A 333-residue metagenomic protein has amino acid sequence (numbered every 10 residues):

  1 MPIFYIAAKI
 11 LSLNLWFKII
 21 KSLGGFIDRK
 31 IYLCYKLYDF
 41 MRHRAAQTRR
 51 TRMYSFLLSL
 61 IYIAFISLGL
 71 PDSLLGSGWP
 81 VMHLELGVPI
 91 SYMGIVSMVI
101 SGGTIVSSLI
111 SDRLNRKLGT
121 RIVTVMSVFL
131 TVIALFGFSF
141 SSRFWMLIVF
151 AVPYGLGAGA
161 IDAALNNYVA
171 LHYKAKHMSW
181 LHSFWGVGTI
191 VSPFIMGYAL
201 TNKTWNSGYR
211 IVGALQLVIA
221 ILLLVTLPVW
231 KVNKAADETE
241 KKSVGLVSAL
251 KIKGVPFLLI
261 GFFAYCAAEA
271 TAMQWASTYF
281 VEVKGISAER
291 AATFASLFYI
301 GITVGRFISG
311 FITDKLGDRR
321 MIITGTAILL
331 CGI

Functional and structural regions predicted by a protein language model:
I63-M82, A272-S277: Extracytoplasmic
S73, S101-I105, L109, I190 (+2 more regions): Residue-level signature of mid-helix packing/kink "hotspots" within the transmembrane helices of 12-pass Major
L75-G76, G254-S296: Extracytoplasmic gate region of multi-pass secondary transporters
G87, G119, F140-S142, G285 (+1 more regions): Helix-breaking motifs and short loop linkers at transmembrane-helix boundaries and internal kinks in secondary membrane
V106-S139: Conserved MFS/SLC helix-loop-helix module at the cytosolic interface between two early adjacent transmembrane helices
A151-F184: Cytoplasmic helix-loop-helix junction between adjacent transmembrane helices in 12-TM secondary transporters
L181-V229: Helix-loop-helix hairpin linking two adjacent transmembrane segments in secondary transporters
R319-I333: C-terminal transmembrane helical hairpin of 12-TM major facilitator-type secondary transporters
